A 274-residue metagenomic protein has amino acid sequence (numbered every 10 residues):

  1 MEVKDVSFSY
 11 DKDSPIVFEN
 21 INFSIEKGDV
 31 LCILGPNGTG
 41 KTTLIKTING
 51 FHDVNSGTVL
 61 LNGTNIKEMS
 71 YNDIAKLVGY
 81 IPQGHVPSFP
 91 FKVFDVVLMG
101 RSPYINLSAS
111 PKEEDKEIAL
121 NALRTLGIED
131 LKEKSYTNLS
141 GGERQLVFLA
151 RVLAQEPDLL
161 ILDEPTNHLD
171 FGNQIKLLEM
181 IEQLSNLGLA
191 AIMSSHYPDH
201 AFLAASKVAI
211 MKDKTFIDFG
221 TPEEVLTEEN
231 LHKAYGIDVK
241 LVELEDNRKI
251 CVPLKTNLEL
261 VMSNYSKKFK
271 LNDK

Functional and structural regions predicted by a protein language model:
L34-P36: The feature captures the beta-strand-to-loop junction immediately N-terminal to the Walker
N49: Helix-to-loop junction immediately C-terminal to a conserved catalytic motif
G57-N65, I74: Conserved ABC transporter NBD signature motif
L98, E113-L131, E156: Conserved ABC ATPase "signature" region
S135-L139, E143: Conserved ABC ATPase signature
L160-E164: Catalytic Walker B motif of ABC-type/P-loop ATPase nucleotide-binding domains
A234-K274: ABC ATPase nucleotide-binding domains
